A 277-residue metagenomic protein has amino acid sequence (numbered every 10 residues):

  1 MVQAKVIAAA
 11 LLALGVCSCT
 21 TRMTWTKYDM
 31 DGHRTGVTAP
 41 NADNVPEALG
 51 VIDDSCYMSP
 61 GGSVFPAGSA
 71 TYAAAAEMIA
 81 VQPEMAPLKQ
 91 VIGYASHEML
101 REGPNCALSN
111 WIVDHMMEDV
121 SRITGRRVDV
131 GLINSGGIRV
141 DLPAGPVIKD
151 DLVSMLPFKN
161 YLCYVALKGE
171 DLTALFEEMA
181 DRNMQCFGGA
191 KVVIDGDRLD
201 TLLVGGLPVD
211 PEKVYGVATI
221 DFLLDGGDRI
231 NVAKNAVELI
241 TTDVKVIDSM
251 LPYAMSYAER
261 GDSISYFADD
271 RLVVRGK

Functional and structural regions predicted by a protein language model:
M1-A8: Bacterial N-terminal signal peptides that target proteins for export
A10-A13: Hydrophobic helical h-region of N-terminal Sec-dependent signal peptides in bacterial secretory/periplasmic proteins
V16-S18: C-terminal motif of bacterial Sec signal peptides marking the signal peptidase cleavage site
R22-G62, C106, N110-S121, R126-K277: Feature captures C-terminal
P66-A70, E77-A80, L108, T242 (+1 more regions): Non-membrane alpha-helical secondary structure
G68-A95: N-terminal, Lys/Arg- and Ser/Thr-rich interaction peptides
M85-G103, R229-K234: Acidic/histidine-rich, surface-exposed loop or edge segments in extracytoplasmic proteins
